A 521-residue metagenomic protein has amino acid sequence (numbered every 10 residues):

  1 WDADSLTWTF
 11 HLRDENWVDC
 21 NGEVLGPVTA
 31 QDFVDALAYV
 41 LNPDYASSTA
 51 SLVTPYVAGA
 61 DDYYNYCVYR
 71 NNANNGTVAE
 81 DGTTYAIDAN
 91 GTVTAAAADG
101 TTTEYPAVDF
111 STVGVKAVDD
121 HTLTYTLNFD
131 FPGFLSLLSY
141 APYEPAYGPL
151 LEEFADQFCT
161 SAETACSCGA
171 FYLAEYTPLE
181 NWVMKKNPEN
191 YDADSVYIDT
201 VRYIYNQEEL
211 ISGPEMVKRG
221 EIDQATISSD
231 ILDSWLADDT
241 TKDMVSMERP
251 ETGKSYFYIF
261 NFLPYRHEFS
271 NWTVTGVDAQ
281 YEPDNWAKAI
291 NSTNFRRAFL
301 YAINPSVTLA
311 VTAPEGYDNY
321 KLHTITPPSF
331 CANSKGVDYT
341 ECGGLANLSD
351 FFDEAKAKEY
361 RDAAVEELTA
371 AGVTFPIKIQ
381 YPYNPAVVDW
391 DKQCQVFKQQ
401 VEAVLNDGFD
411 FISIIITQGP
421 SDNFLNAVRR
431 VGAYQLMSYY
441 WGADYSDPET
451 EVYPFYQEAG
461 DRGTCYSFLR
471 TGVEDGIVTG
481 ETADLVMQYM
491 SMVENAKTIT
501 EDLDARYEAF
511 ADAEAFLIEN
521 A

Functional and structural regions predicted by a protein language model:
W1-N75, Y85, T124, G213-R219 (+3 more regions): Aromatic- and charge-enriched surface segment that lines or borders ligand/interaction sites
L6-H11, F33, L123-T124, G169-F171 (+5 more regions): Short, well-ordered beta-strand elements
A79, A97-G100, A107, D284 (+8 more regions): Extracytoplasmic/peripheral linker and loop segments enriched in polar/acidic and small residues with frequent Thr/Pro
T83, D88-T112, D120-H121, T126-R202 (+1 more regions): Gly/Pro-rich hinge or "lid" segments in bacterial periplasmic/extracellular proteins
A162, E189-D238: Ligand-site clamp/hinge motif
K185, W286-L405, Q488, D512: Append "and occasionally in soluble cytosolic enzymes with long acidic Gly/Pro-rich linkers
K185-N190, Q207, K254-N294, V311 (+1 more regions): A bilobed periplasmic-binding-protein/Venus flytrap-type ligand-binding module shared by bacterial periplasmic
S234-P250, A433, D447-C465: Ligand-binding "clamshell"
